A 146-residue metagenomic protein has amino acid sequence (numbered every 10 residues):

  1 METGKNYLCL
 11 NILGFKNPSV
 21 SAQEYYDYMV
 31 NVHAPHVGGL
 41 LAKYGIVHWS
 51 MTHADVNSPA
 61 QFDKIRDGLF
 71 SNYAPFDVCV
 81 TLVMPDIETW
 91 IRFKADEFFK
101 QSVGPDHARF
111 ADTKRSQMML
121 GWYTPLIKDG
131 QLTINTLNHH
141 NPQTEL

Functional and structural regions predicted by a protein language model:
M1-L146: Macromolecular interaction modules
